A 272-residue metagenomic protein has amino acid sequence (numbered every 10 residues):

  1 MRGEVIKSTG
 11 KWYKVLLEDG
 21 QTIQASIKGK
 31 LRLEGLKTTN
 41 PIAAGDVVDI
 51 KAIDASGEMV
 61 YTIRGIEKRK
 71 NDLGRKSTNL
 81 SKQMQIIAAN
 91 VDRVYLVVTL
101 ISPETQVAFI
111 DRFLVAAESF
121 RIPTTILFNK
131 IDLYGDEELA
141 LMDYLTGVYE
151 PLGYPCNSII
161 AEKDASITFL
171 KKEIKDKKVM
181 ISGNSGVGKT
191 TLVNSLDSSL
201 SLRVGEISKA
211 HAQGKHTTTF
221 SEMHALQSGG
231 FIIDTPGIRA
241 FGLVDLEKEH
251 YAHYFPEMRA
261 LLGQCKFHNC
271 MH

Functional and structural regions predicted by a protein language model:
M1-E118: C-terminal effector/interaction modules appended to NTPase cores
K11, K37-A55, E67-R93, P123-T124 (+3 more regions): Helix-rich effector regions associated with P-loop NTPase G domains
L100-L127, D132-D136, Y144-P155: C-terminal effector modules of nucleic-acid-centric enzymes and ribosome-associated factors
L133-V187: Canonical P-loop GTPase G-domain recognition
I181, N194-S198, V204: Conserved ATP-binding TGD loop and adjacent catalytic N/P-domain core of P-type ATPases
S185, K189-T191, S195: Walker A/P-loop
